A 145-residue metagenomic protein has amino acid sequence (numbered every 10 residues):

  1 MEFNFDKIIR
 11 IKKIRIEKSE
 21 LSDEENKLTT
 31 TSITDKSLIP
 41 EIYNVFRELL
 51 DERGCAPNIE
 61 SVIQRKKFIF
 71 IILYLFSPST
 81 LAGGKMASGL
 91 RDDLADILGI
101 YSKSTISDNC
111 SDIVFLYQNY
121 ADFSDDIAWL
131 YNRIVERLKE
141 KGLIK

Functional and structural regions predicted by a protein language model:
M1-E48: General nucleic-acid-binding
E2-N4, L138-K145: Short acidic DE-rich linear segments
I33-S37, K85, G89, Y101: Alpha-helix boundary/N-cap detector
V45-I59: Short, Lys/Arg-enriched N-terminal segment that forms or immediately precedes the first helix of a structured domain
V62-G89: Short, amphipathic alpha-helical "recognition" segments used to contact nucleic acids or chromatin
D92-N109: Short, basic interhelical loop/turn and adjoining N-cap of the next helix at nucleic-acid- or acidic-partner-contacting
D112, L116: Alpha-helical DNA-recognition elements
Y117-K139: Short Lys/Arg-enriched helix C-cap and helix-to-coil transition segments that create basic nucleic-acid-contact patches
